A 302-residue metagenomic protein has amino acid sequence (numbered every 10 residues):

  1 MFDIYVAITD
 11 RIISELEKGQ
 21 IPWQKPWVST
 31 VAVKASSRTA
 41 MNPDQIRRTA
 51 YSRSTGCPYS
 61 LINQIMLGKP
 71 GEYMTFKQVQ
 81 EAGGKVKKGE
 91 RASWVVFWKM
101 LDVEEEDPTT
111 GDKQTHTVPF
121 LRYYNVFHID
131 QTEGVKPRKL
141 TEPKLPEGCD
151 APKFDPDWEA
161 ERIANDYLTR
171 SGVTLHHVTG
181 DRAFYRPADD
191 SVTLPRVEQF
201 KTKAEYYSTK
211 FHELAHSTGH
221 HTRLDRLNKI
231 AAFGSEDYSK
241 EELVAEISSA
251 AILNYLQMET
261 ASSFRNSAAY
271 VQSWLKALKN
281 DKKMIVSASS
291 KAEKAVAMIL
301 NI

Functional and structural regions predicted by a protein language model:
M1-I302: N-terminal accessory/interface modules of nucleic-acid-binding and processing proteins
